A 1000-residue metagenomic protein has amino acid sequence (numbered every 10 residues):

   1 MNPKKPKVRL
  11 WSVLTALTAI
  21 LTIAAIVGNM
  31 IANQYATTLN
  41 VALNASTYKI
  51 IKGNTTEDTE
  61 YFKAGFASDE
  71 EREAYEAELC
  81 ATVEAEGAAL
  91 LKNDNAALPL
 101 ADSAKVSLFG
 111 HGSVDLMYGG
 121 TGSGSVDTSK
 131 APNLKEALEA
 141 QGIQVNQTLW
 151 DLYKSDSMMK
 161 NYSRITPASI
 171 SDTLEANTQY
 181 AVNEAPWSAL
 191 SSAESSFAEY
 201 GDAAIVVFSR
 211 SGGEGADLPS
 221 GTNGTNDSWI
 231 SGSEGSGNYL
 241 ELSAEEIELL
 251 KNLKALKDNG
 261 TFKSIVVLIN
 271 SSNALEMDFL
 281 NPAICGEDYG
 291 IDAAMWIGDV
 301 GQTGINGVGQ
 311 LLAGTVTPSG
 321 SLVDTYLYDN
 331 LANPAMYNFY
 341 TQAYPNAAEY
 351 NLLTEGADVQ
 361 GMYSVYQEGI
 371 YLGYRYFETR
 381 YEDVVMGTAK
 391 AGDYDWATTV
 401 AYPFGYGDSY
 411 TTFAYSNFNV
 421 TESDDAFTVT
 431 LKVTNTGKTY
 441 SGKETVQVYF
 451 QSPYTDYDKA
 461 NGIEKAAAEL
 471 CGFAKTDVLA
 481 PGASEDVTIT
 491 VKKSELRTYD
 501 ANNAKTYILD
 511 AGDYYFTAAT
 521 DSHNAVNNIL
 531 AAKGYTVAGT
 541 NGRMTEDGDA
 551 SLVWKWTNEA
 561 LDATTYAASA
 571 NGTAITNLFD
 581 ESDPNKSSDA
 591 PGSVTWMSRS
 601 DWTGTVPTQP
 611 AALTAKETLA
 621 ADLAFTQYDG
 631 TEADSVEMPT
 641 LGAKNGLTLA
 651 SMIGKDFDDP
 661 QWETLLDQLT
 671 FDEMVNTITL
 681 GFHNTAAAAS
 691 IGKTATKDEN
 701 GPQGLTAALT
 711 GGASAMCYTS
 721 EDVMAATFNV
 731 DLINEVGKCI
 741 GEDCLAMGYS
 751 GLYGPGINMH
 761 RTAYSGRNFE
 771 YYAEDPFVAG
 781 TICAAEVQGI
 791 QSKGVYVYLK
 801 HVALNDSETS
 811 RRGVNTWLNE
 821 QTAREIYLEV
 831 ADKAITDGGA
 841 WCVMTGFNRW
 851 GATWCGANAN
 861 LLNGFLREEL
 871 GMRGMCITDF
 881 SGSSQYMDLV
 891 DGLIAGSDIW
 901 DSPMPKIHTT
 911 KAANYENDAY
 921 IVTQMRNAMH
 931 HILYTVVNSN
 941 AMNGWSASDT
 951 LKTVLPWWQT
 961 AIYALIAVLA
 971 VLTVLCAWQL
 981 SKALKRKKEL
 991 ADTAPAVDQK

Functional and structural regions predicted by a protein language model:
M1-Y499, I508-T517, S522, A570-K1000: Glycoside hydrolase catalytic-domain context in secreted enzymes
K493-Y566: Terminal connector regions
